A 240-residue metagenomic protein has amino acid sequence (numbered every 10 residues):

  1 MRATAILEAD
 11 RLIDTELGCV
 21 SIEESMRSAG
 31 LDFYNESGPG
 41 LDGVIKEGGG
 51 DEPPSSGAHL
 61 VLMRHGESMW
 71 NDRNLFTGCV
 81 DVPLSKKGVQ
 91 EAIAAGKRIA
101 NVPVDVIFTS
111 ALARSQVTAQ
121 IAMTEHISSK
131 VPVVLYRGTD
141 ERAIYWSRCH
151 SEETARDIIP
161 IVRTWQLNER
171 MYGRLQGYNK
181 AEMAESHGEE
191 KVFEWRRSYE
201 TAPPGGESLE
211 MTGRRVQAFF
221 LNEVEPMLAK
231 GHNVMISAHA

Functional and structural regions predicted by a protein language model:
M1-D10, E16-C19, E24: N-terminal mitochondrial targeting presequence
T4, D10-R11, S37, D42 (+4 more regions): Phosphate-coordination/substrate-recognition cap region in phosphate-metabolizing enzymes
G57-H65: Short, hydrophobic/glycine-enriched beta-strand segments
L75-P83, Y178-K180, L209: Short glycine-enriched, charge-decorated loop/helix-capping segments at active-site entrances that position
G78-G96: Short catalytic helix/loop segments, enriched in acidic residues and glycine and frequently bearing histidine
S85, V89, L112, A184 (+2 more regions): Amphipathic, non-transmembrane alpha-helical scaffold segments
K191-M211: Short glycine/proline- and acidic residue-enriched helix-loop micro-motifs that form flexible lids or anion-recognition
M211-A240: GST-like fold's C-terminal all-alpha helical module
